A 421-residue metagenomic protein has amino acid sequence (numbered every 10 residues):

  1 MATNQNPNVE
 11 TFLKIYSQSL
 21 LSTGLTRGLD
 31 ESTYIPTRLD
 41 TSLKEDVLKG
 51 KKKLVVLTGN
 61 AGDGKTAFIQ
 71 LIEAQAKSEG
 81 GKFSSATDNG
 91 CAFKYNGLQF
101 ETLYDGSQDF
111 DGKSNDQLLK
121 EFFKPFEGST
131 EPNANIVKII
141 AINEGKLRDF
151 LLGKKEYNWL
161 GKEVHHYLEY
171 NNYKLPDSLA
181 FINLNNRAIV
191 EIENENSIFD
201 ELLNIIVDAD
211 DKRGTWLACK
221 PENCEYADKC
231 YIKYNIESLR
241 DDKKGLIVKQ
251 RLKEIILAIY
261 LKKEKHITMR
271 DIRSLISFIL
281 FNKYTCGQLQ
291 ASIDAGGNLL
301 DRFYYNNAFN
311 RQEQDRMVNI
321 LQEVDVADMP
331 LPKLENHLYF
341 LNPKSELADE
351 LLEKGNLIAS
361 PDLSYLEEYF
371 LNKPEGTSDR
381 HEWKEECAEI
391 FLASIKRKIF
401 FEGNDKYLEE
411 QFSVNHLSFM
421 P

Functional and structural regions predicted by a protein language model:
T11-L48, S114-N115: N-terminal pre-Walker A segment at the start of P-loop NTPase domains
E45-K52, T130-E131: Phosphate-binding P-loop
K49-I69: Walker A/P-loop nucleotide-binding motif
A74-S85: Post-Walker A helix-loop "phosphate-sensing" segment adjacent to the P-loop in P-loop NTPases
D88-I140: Conserved nucleotide-sensing/catalytic segment adjacent to the nucleotide-binding pocket in NTP-handling enzymes
D105-G106, I140-K146, N183-A188: A short beta-strand-to-loop transition that corresponds to the Sensor-1 phosphate-sensing loop of AAA+ P-loop ATPases
Y167-Y226: Conserved small helical "lid"/interfacial subdomain of P-loop NTPases
V207-P421: Extended alpha-helical coiled-coil/bundle linker/stalk regions that scaffold oligomerization and domain organization
